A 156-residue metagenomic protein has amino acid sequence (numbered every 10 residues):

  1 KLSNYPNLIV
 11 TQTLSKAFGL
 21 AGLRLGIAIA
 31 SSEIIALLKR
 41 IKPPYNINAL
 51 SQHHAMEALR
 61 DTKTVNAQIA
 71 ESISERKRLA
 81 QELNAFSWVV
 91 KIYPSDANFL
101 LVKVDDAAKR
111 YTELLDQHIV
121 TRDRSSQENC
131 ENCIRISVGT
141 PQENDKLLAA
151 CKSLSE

Functional and structural regions predicted by a protein language model:
K1-N4: Conserved core of the PLP fold type I
N7-N84: PLP-dependent aminotransferase class I/II
G22, D96-A97, E128-N132: Short acidic/glycine-enriched loop/turn segments that link adjacent beta-strands
A30, V102-D105, V138-T140: Short beta-strand-to-loop capping motifs
S72-I73, L83-H118: Conserved PLP-binding catalytic core of the aspartate aminotransferase-like
D116-Q117, S126-E156: PLP-dependent enzyme catalytic core of the Aspartate aminotransferase-like
